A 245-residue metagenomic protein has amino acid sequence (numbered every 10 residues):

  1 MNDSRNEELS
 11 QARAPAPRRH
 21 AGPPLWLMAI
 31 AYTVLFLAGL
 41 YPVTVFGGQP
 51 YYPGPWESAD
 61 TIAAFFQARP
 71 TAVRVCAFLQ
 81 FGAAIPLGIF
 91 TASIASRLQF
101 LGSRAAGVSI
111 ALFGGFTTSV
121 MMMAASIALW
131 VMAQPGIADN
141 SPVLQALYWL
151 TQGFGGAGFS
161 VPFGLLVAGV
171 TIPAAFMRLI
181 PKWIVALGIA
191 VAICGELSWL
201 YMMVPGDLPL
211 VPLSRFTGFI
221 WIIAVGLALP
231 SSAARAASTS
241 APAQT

Functional and structural regions predicted by a protein language model:
N2-T245: Hydrophobic, aromatic-enriched alpha-helical segments typical of multi-pass transmembrane helices
